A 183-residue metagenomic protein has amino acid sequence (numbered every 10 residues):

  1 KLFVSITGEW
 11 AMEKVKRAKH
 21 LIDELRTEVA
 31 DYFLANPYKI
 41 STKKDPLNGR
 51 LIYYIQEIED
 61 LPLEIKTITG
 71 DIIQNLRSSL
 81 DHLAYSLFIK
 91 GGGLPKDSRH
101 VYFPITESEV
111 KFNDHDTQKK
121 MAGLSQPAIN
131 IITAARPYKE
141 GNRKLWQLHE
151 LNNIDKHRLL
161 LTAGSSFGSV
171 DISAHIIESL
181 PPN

Functional and structural regions predicted by a protein language model:
L2-N183: Acidic, Ser/Thr/Gly/Pro-rich intrinsically disordered interaction regions
